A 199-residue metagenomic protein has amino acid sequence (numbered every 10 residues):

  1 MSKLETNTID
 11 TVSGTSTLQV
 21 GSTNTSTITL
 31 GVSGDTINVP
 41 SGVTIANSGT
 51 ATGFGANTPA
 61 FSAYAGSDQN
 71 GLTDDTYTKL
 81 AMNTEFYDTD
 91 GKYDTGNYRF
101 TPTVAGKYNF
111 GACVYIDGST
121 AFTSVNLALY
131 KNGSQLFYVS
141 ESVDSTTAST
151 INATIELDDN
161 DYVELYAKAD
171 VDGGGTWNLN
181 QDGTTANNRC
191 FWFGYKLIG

Functional and structural regions predicted by a protein language model:
M1-D74, G118: Intrinsic low-complexity, repeat-rich intrinsically disordered segments enriched in small/flexible residues
G53-G199: Extracellular jelly-roll beta-sandwich "head" domains, especially the C-terminal globular C1q domain
